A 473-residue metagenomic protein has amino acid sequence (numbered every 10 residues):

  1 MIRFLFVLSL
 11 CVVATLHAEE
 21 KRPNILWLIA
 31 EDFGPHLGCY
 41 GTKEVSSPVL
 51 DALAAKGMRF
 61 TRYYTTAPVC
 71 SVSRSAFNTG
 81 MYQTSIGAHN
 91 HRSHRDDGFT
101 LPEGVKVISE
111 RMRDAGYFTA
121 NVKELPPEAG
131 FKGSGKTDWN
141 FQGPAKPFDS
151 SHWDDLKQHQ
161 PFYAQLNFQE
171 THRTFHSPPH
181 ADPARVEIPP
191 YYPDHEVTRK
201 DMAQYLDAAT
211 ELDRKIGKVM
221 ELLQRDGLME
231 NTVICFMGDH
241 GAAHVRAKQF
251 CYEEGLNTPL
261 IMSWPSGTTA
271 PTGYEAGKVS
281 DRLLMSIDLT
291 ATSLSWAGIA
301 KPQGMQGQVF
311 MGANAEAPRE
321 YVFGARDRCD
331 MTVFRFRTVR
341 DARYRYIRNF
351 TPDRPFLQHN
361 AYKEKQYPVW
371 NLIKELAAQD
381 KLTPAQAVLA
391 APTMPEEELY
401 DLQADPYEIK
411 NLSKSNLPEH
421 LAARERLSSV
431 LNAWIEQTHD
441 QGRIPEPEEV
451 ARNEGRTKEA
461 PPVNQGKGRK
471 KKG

Functional and structural regions predicted by a protein language model:
I2, L16-A391, P395-E397, P406-S429 (+3 more regions): Formylglycine-dependent sulfatase
F4-V13: Bacterial N-terminal signal peptides
Q306, D440-A451: Short, flexible loop/turn segments with low-complexity composition
L402-A404: Extracellular, beta-strand-rich glycan-interacting domains
